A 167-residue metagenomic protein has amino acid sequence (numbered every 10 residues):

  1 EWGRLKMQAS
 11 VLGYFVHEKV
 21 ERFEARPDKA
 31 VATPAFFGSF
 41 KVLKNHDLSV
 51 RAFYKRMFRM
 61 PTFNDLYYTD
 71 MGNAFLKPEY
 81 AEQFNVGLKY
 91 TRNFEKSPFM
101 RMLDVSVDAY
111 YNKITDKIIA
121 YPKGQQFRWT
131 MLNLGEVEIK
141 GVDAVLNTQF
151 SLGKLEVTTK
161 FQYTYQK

Functional and structural regions predicted by a protein language model:
E1-G3, F36-F40, V86-Y90, A144-T148: Residues on the lipid-exposed face of transmembrane beta-strands in outer-membrane beta-barrel proteins
G3-Q8, Y14-V16, M100-K113, L132-K167: Gram-negative outer-membrane beta-barrel transporters
S10-L12, A35, R51: Short, cationic motifs built from Arg/Lys/His that form the positively charged side of catalytic pockets
H17-K19, R26-K29, F40-N85, V105 (+1 more regions): Surface-exposed extracellular loop regions of Gram-negative outer-membrane beta-barrel proteins, predominantly
K29, E79, P98-M100, V137: Short coil/turn motifs at beta-sheet boundaries
K29-A35, Q83-N85, N93-K96, Q149-L155: Subset of outer-membrane beta-barrel
N45, P98, F127, L152-K154: A cross-taxa feature marking solvent-exposed loop/turn segments within ectodomains of secreted and single-pass membrane
S97-M100, I118-A120: Short, charged, solvent-exposed linker or helix-capping segments at domain edges/interfaces that act as flexible hinges
